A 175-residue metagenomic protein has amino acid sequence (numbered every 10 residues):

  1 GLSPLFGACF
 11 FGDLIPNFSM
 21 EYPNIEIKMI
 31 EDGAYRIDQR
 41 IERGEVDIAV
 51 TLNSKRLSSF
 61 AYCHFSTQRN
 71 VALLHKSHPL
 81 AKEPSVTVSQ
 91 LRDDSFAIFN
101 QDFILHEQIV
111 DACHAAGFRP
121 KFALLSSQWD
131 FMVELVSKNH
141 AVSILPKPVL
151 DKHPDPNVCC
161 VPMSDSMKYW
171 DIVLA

Functional and structural regions predicted by a protein language model:
G1-L57, L125-S126: Central regulatory/effector-binding core of bacterial HTH transcription factors
C9, A81, S95-A116: Secondary-structure junction motif
L14-Y22, H106-R119: Ligand-binding cleft/hinge of the Venus flytrap
N24-K28, R119-A123, D171-V173: Residues at or immediately flanking beta-strands
I25, I41-T51, N70, F118 (+1 more regions): Alpha-to-beta junction loops
I30, A34-E45, D111, A115 (+1 more regions): Short helices/loops that flank or line small-molecule/ion binding pockets
L57-R69, E83, D130-A175: Beta-alpha-beta core module
